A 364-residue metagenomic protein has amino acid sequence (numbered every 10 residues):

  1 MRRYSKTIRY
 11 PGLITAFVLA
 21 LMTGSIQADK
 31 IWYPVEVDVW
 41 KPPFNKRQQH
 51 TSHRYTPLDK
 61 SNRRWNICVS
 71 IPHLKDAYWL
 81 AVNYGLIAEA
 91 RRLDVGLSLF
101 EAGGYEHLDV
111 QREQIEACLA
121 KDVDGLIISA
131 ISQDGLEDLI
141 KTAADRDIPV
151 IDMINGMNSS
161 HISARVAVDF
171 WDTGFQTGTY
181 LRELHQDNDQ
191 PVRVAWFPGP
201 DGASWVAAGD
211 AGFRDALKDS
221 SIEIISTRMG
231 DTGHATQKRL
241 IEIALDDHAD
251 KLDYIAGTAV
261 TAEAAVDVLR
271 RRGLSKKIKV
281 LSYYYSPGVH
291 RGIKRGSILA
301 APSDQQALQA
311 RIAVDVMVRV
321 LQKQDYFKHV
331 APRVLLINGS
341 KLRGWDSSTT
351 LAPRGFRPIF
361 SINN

Functional and structural regions predicted by a protein language model:
D29-R63, D201, L217, L308-N364: Hinge/cleft segment of the Venus flytrap/periplasmic-binding protein
W40-T56, N66-G85, E89, L93 (+6 more regions): Extracytoplasmic "Venus flytrap"
I67, L86, T177-S221, S226-T227 (+2 more regions): An alpha-beta-alpha
R91-G104, R193-W196, A216-A235: Short beta-strand elements in bilobed, periplasmic/extracellular small-molecule ligand-binding domains
Q111, V166-V192, T236-K238, Y285-V289 (+1 more regions): Hydrophobic alpha-helical segments within soluble ligand-binding/sensing domains
G125-A144, F213, I225, G230-G292: Hydrophobic alpha-helical
D134-D172, E183, S286-L299: Flexible loop/hinge segments that line or gate small-molecule binding clefts
